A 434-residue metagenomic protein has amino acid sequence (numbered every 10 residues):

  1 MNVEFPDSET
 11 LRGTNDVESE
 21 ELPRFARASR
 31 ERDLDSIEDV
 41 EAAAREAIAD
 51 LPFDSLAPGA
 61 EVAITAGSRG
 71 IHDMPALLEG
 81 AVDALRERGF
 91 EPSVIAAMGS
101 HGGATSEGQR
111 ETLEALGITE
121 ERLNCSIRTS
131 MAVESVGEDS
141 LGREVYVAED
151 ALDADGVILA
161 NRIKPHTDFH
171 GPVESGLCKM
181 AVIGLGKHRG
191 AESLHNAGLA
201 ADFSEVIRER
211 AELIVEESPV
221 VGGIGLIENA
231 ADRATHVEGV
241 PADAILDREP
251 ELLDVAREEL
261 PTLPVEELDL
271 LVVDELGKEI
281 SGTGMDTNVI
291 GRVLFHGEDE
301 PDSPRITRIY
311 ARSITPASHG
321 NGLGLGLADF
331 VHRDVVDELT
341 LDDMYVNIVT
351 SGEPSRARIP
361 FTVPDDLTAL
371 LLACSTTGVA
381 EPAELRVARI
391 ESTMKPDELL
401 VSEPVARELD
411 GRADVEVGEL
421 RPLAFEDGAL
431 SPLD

Functional and structural regions predicted by a protein language model:
M1-A43: N-terminal amphipathic/basic leader segments beginning at the initiator methionine
A47-A63, R86-G89, P264-V265: Glycine-rich phosphate/diphosphate-binding loops that line cofactor/substrate pockets in enzymes
D54-G59, E217, V221-I224, E259-L271 (+2 more regions): Flexible, glycine/charged-enriched surface loops at secondary-structure junctions
E61-G70, S93-M98, A388: Short glycine-rich or small-residue beta-strand-to-loop segments that form or flank ligand, phosphate, metal/Fe-S
I71, P75, A81-T119: Membrane helical hairpin/interfacial module
G108-P172: An acidic, phosphate/nucleotide-engaging active-site surface
V147-G277: Conserved, well-structured core segments that form the ligand-binding/active-site neighborhood of functional domains
N288-R292, H296-D434: C-terminal non-catalytic interaction/assembly regions of soluble proteins
